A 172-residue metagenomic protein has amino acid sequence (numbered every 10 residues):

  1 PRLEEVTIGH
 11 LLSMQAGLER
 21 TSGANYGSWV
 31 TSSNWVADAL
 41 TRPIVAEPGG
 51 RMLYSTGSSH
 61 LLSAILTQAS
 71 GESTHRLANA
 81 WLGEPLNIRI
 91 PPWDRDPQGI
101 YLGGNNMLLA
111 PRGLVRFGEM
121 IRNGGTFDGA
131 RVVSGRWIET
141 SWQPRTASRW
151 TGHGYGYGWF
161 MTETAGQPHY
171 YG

Functional and structural regions predicted by a protein language model:
R2-I88, L109-N123: Active-site-adjacent helix/loop patches that line small-molecule binding or acyl-intermediate pockets
E4, E47, I100-L102, G152-G154: Short, solvent-exposed coil/turn segments
S13, V45, S59, R95 (+3 more regions): Short glycine- and Lys/Arg-enriched binding-loop motifs that mark or flank ligand-binding interfaces
D38, T140, G156-F160: Generic structural signal for residues positioned in beta-strands
G49-R51, Y101-N105, H169: Active-site rim elements
Y54, W137, Y155-Y157: Aromatic side chains
N79, G83-S141: Active-site-proximal binding-pocket segments
P97-Q98, R145-G172: Short, Gly/Ser/Thr-enriched beta-strand-loop segments that form substrate-interacting elements of hydrolase/peptidase
